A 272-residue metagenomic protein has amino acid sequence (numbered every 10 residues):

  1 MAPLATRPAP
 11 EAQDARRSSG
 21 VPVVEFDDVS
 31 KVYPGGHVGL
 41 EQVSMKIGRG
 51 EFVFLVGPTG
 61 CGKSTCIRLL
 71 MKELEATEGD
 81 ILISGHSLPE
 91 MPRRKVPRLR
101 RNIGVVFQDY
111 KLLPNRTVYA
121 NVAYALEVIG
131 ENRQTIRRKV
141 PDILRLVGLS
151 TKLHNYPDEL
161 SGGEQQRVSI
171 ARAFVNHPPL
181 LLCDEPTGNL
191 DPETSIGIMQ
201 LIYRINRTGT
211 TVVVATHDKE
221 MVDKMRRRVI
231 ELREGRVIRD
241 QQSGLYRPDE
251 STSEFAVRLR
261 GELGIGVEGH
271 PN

Functional and structural regions predicted by a protein language model:
P34, L88-G104, R133, I205-R207 (+1 more regions): ABC ATPase NBD coupling module
M71: Helix-to-loop junction immediately C-terminal to a conserved catalytic motif
G79-S87, K139: Conserved ABC transporter NBD signature motif
R116-A123: Short coil-to-helix segment of the ABC ATPase nucleotide-binding domain corresponding to the Q-loop/switch region
Y156-L160, E164: Conserved ABC ATPase signature
V175-P179: A short, proline-enriched helix->beta-strand linker immediately N-terminal to the Walker B motif in ABC-type P-loop
L181-D184: Catalytic Walker B motif of ABC-type/P-loop ATPase nucleotide-binding domains
